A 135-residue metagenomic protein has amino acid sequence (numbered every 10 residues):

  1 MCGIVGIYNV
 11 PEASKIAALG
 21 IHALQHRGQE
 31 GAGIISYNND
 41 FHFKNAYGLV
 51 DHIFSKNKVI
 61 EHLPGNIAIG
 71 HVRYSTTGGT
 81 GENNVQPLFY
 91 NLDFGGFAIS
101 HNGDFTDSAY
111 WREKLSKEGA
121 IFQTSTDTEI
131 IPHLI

Functional and structural regions predicted by a protein language model:
M1-I135: Conserved short alpha-helical segments that host acidic/polar catalytic motifs at enzyme active sites
